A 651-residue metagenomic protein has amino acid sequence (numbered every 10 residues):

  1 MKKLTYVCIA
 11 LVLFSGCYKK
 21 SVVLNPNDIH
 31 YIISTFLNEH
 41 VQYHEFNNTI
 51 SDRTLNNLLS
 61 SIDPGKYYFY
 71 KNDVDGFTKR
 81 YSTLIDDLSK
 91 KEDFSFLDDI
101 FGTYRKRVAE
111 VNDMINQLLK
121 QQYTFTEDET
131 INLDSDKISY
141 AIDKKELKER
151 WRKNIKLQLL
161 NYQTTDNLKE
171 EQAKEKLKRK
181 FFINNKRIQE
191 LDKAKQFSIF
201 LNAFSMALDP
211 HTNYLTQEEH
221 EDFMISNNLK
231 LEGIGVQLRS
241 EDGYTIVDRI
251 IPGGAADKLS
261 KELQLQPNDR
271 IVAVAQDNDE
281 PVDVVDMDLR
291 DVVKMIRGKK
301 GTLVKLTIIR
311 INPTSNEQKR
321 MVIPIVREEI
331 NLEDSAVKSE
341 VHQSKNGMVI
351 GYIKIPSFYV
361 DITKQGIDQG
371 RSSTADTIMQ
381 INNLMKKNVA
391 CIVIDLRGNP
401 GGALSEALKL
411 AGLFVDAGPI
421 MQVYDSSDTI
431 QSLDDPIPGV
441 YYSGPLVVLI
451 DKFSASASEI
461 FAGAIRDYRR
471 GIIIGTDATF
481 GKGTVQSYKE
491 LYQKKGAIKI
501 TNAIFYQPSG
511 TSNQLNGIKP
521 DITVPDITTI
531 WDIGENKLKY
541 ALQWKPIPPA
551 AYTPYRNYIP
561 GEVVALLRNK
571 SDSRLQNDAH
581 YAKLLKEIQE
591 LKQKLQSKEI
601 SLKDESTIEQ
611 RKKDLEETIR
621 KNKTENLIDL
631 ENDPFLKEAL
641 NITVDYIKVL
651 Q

Functional and structural regions predicted by a protein language model:
K2-L4, L13-L24: Bacterial Sec-dependent signal peptides at the C-terminal "C-region" and cleavage site
S21, L37-N47, I188-K193, T212-G233 (+8 more regions): Cleft-lining beta-strand/loop regions that shape enzyme active-site pockets
I29-V41, R80-L84, R179-I183, P356-Y359 (+1 more regions): Acidic/histidine-rich, surface-exposed loop or edge segments in extracytoplasmic proteins
F46-D52, L59-L133, N185-E241, L303-K305 (+3 more regions): Extended, small/polar residue-biased N-terminal targeting/export presequences and adjacent propeptide/linker tracts
S60-S61, L97-D113, Y123-L157, T164 (+3 more regions): PDZ/PDZ-like domain segments forming the peptide/carboxylate-binding groove, activating on the N-terminal beta-strands
D75-Q172, P548-N557, R568, E590-D604 (+4 more regions): A sensor for short, sequence-defined functional sites
L118, Q163, N167-R179, T511-L650: Conserved functional hotspot residues or short segments at active or partner-binding sites across diverse domains
A457, R469, T476, F480-I533: Polar, glycine-rich mid-to-C-terminal structural blocks that act as macromolecule-binding/assembly scaffolds
